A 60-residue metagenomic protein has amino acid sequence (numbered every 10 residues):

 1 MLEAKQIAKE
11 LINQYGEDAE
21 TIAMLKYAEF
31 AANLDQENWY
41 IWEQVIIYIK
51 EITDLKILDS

Functional and structural regions predicted by a protein language model:
M1-M24: N-terminal acidic leader/helix
Y27-L55: Short, charge-rich amphipathic interface segments used for partner binding and complex assembly
I57-S60: Charged low-complexity stretches with an acidic bias
